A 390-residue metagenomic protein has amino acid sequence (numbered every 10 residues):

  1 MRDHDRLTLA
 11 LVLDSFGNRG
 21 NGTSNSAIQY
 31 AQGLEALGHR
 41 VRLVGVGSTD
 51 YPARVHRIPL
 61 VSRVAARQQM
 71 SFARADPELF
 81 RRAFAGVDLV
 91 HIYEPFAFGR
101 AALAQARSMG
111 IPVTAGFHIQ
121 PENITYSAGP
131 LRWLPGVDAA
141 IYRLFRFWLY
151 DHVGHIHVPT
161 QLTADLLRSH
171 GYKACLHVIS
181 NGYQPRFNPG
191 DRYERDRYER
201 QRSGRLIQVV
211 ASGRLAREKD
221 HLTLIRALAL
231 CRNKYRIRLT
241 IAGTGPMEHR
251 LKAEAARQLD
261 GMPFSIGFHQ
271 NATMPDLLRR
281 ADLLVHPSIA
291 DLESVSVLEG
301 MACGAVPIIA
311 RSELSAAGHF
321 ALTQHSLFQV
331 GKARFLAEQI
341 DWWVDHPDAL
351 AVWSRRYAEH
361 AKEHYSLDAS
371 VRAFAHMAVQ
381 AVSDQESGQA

Functional and structural regions predicted by a protein language model:
G47, L162, G182: Carbohydrate-associated surface elements
F84, F268-H269, D276-A281: Short alpha-helical donor nucleotide-sugar binding micro-motif in glycosyltransferases
P95, I289: Aromatic "clamp/platform" in nucleotide-sugar-dependent glycosyltransferases that forms part of the donor/acceptor
S108, Q120, G136-H155, H170: Membrane-proximal helix-turn-helix segments that form the acceptor-binding/catalytic region of lipid-linked
R192-L230: Conserved donor-binding/catalytic core segment of Leloir-type glycosyltransferases
H249-H269: Nucleotide-activated donor-binding/catalytic signature segment of Leloir-type glycosyltransferases, i.e., the conserved
V306-R311: Short hydrophobic beta-strand element within catalytic cores of glycosyltransferases and related nucleotide-activated
L322-R334, W342-P347: Conserved acidic donor-binding segment of nucleotide-sugar-dependent glycosyltransferases
